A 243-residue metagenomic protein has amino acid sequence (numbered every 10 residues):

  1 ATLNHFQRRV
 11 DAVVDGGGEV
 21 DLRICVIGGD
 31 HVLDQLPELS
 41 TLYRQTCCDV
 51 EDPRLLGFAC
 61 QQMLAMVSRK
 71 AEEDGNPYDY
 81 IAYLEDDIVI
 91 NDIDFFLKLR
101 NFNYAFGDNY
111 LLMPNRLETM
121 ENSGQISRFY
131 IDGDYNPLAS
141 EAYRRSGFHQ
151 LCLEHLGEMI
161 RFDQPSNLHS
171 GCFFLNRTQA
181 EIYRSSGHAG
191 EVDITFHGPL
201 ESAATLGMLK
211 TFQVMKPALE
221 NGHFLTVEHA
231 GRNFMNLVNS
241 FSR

Functional and structural regions predicted by a protein language model:
A1-T2, D49-Q61, N91-D92, H197-E201: Phosphate/oxyanion-binding active-site loops and adjacent basic polyanion-contact surfaces
A1-V14: Short, well-formed alpha-helical segments that are part of the catalytic scaffolds of diverse glycosyltransferases
V14-H31, D49: Short beta-strand/loop segment that forms part of the nucleotide-sugar
I24-H31, N115-E121, N221-H223: Short beta-alpha junction loops
G29-Y80: Active-site-proximal specificity loops/subdomain of glycosyltransferases
P77-V89: Short beta-strand-to-loop acidic/aromatic patch adjacent to the donor-nucleotide binding site
D92-A189: Conserved catalytic core of nucleotide-sugar-dependent glycosyltransferases
L168-H169, R177-R243: C-terminal catalytic/acceptor-binding lobe
